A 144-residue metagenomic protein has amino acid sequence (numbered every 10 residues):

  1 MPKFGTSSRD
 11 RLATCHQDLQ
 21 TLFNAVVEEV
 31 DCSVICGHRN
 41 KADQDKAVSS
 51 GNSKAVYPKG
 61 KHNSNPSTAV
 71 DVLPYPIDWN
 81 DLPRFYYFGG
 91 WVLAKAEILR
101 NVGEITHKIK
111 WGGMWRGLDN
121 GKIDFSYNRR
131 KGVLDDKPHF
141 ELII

Functional and structural regions predicted by a protein language model:
M1-S33: Active-site acidic/histidine clusters and adjacent loop/turn architecture that either coordinate catalytic ions
L22-E29, S50, W91-V102: Structured segments of extracytoplasmic/periplasmic soluble domains in secreted or envelope-associated proteins
F23-K54: Extended, low-complexity, intrinsically disordered C-terminal regulatory tails of eukaryotic serine/threonine kinases
K59-I144: Catalytic cores and adjacent binding grooves of peptidoglycan-active enzymes
